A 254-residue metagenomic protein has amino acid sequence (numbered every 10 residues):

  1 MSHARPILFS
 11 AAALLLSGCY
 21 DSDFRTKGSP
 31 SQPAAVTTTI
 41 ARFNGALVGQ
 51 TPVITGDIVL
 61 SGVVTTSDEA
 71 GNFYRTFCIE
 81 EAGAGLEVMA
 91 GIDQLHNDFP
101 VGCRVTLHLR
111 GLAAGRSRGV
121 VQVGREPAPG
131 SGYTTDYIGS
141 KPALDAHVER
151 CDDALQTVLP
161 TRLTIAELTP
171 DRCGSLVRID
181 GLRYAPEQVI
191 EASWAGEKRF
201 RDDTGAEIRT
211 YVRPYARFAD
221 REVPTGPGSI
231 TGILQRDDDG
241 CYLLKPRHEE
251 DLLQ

Functional and structural regions predicted by a protein language model:
M1-L8: Bacterial N-terminal signal peptides that target proteins for export
L15-G18: C-terminal motif of bacterial Sec signal peptides marking the signal peptidase cleavage site
Y20-Y74, C78-R104, H108-Q254: OB-fold nucleic-acid-binding modules
